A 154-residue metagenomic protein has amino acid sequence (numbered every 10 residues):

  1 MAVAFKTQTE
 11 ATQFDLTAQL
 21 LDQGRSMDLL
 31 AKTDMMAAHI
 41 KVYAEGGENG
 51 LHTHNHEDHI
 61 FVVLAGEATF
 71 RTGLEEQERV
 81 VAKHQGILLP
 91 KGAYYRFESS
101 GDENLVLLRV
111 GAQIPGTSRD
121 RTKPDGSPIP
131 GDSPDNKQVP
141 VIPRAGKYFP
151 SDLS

Functional and structural regions predicted by a protein language model:
M1-I40, G50-L51, T122-S154: A short, N-terminal "cap"/entry segment at the start of jelly-roll beta-barrel domains of the cupin/DSBH fold
D34-M35, H56, E75, D102-E103: Short strand-connecting beta-turns/loops that link adjacent beta-strands
V42-A44, T53-T72, V110-Q113: Short, conserved beta-strand element in jelly-roll/cupin
I60, L88, D102-R121: A short hydrophobic beta-strand segment most commonly corresponding to one strand of the jelly-roll/cupin
T69, Q77, G116: Flexible, glycine-rich phosphate/dinucleotide-binding loops and adjacent beta-alpha linkers at cofactor/substrate
E75-K91: Short acidic-glycine-tyrosine-enriched beta hairpin
F97-S100: Asparagine-centered strand-capping/turn motif at beta-strand->loop junctions
